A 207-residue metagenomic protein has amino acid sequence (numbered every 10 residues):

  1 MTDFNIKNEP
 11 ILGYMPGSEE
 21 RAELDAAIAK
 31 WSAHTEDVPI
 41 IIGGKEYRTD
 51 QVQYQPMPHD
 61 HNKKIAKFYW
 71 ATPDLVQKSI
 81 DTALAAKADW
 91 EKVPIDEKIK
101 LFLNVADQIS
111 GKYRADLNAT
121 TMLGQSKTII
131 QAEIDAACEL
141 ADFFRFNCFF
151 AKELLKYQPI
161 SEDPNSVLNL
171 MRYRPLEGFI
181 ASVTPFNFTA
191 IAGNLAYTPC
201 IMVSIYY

Functional and structural regions predicted by a protein language model:
M1-A26, I130-Q131, C138-K156, L170-M171: C-terminal segments
M1-I65: Hydrophobic face of amphipathic alpha-helices that form TPR/SEL1-like repeat modules and related alpha-solenoid
P16, I42, G124, L176 (+1 more regions): Short glycine/serine/threonine-biased micro-segments
G17-R21, D96, T189: Alpha-helical hydrophobic packing sites
R21, Y47, I129, A181 (+1 more regions): Short, flexible micro-motifs
R48-D50, P56, D60-L155: Glycine-rich loop-to-alpha-helix module at the N-terminal edge of alpha/beta enzyme cores
Y157-Y207: Conserved small-residue-rich beta-alpha loop and adjacent elements that most often cradle the phosphate/pyrophosphate
